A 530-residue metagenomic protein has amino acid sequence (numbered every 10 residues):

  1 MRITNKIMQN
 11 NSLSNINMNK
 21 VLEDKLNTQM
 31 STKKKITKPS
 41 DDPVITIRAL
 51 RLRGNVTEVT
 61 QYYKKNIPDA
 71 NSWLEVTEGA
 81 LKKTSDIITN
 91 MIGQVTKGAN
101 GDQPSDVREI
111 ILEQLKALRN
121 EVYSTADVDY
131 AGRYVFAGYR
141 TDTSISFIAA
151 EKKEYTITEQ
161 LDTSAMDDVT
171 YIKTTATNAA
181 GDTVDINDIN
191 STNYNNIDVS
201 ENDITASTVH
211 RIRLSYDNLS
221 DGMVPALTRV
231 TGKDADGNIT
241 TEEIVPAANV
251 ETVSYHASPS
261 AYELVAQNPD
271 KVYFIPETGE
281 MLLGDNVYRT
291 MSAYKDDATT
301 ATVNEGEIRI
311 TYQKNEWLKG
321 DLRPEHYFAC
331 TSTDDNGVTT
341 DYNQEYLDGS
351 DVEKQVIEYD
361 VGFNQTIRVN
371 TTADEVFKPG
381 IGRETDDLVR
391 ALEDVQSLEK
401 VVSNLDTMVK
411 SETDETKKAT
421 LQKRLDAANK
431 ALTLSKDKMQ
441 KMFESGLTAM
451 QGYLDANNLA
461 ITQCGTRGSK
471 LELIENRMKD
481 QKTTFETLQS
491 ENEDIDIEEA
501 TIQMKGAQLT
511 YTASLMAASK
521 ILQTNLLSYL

Functional and structural regions predicted by a protein language model:
M1-I148, K430-L530: Amphipathic alpha-helical polymerization modules
N5, N10-N11, N15-N19, N27 (+26 more regions): Detector for Asparagine
K6-Q9, W73, S85, S124 (+13 more regions): Non-transmembrane, interaction-prone segments in cytosolic or luminal domains
I16, E23, N27-M30, K34 (+5 more regions): Polar, low-complexity export/assembly segments characteristic of proteins that are secreted or assemble on the cell
S144-N268, E316-G337: Extended beta-strand solenoid/passenger and fiber regions
Q267-N268, E353, Q503: Short, small/polar residue-rich loop motifs at catalytic or cofactor-binding pockets
